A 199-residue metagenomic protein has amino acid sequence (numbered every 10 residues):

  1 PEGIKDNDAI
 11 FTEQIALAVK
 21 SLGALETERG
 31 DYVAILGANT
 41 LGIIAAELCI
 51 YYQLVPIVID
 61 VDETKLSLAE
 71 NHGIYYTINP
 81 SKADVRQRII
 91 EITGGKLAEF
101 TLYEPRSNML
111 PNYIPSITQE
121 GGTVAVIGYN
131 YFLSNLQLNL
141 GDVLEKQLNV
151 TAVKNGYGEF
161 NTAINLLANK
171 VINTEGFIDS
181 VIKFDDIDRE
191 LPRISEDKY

Functional and structural regions predicted by a protein language model:
P1-D6, Q147: Glycine/charged-rich beta-loop-alpha catalytic/anionic-binding loops adjacent to active sites
K5-K82: Mid-domain Rossmann-like dinucleotide-binding core that forms the NAD(H)/NADP(H) cofactor-binding site
E26-T27, T93, P105, I117-Q119: A generic alpha-to-beta junction signature in SAM-dependent methyltransferases
R29-Y32, A98, G121: Phosphate-coordination loops involved in phosphoryl transfer and adenosine-cofactor binding
A83-G95: Short amphipathic alpha-helix with an adjacent loop that forms part of the alpha/beta core around
T101-L102: N-terminal Rossmann-like NAD(P) cofactor-binding module of classical short-chain dehydrogenase/reductase
N108-N169: Glycine-rich phosphate-binding loop and adjacent beta-alpha segment of Rossmann(oid) nucleotide-cofactor-binding
N112-S116, Y157-Y199: C-terminal hydrophobic helical "lid"/dimerization subdomain of Rossmann-like NAD(P)H-dependent oxidoreductases
